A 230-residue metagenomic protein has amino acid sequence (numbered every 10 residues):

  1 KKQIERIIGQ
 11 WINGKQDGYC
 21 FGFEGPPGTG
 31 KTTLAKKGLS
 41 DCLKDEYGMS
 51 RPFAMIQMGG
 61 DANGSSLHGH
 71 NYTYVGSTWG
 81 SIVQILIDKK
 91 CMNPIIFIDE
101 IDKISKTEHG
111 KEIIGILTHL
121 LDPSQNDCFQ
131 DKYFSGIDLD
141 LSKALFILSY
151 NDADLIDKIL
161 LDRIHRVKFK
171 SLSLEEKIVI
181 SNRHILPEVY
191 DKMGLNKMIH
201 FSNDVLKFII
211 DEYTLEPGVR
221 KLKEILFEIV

Functional and structural regions predicted by a protein language model:
K1-E24, I82-V83: Pre-Walker A (pre-P-loop) alpha-helix and adjacent loop at the N terminus of AAA/AAA+ ATPase modules, a conserved
D17-Q57, I87, T118: Walker A/P-loop
G25, G69, E100: The Walker A (P-loop) glycine that initiates the GxxxxGKT/S ATP-binding motif of P-loop NTPases
L43-S77, I85, E176: AAA+/P-loop NTPase substrate/partner-engagement loops
D45-S50, K90, D152-D162, R166-E224: Conserved C-terminal "switch" segment of AAA+ ATPases
K89-F97, F129-S149, I199-F201: AAA+/SF3 P-loop NTPase mechanochemical coupling elements
I98-L139, D162: Conserved catalytic/switch belt of AAA+ P-loop NTPases
D102-K106, L155, R166, E228: Residues immediately C-terminal
